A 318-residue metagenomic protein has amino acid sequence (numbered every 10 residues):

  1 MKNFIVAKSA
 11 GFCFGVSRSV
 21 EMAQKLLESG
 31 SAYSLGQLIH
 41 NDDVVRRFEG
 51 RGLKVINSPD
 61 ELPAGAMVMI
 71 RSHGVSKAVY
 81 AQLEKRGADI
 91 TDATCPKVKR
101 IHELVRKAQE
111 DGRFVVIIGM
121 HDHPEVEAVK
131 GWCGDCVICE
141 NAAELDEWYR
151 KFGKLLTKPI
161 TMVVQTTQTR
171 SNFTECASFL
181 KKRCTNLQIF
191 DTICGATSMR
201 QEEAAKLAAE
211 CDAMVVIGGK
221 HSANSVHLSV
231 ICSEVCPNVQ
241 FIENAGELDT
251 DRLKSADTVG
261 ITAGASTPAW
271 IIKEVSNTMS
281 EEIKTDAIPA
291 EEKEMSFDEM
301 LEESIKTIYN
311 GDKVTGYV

Functional and structural regions predicted by a protein language model:
M1-I283: The feature marks the mature, well-folded catalytic cores of soluble enzymes
E281-Y317: Single-stranded RNA-binding regions, centering on S1/OB-family and related RNA-binding modules
